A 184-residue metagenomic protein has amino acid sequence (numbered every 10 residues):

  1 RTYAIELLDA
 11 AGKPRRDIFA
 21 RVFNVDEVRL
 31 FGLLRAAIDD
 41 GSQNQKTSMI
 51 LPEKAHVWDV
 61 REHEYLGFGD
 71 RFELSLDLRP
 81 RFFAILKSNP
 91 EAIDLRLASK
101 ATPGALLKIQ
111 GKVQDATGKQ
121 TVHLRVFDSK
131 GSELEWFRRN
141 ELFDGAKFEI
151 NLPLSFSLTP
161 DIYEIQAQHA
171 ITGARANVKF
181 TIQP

Functional and structural regions predicted by a protein language model:
R1-H123: Carbohydrate-binding surfaces of carbohydrate-active enzymes
V60-E64, R125-L134, A170-T172: Change "in extracellular beta-sheet-rich domains … of secreted and cell-surface proteins" to "in beta-sheet-rich domains
R81-I85, T159-I171: Short, aromatic- and glycine-rich surface loops/edge beta-strands on solvent-exposed regions
I93-L97, R138, A174-Q183: Edge beta-strands of extracellular beta-sandwich domains
Q120-D128, R138-R139, I165: Hydrophobic beta-strand segments
L142-L152: Aromatic sugar-binding surface patches on proteins that engage polysaccharides or sugar-phosphate polymers
P153-T159: Short, surface-exposed loop/turn segments at beta-strand-coil junctions that are enriched for proline with nearby
